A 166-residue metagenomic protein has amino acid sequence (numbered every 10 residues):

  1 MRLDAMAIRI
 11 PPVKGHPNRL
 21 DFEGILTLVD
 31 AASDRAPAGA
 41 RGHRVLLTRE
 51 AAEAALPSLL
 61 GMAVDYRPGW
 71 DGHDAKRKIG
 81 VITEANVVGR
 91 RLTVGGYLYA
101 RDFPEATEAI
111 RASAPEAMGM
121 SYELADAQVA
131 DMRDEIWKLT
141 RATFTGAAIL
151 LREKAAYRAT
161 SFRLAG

Functional and structural regions predicted by a protein language model:
M1-L59: Polar/acidic, low-complexity leader/linker segments enriched in S/T/G and N/D
A5-V13, K76-V87, Q128: Short amphipathic beta-strand and strand-loop transition segments with alternating hydrophobic
V13, I25-D34, G69, Y99-R101 (+2 more regions): Generic structural motif
R19-D21, G61, R91, G119: A residue-level signal for beta-strand positions that form part of recognition/binding surfaces within mature
R35-G42, D71-A75, I136-W137: Acidic Ser/Thr/Pro-rich low-complexity disordered segments that often serve as glycosylated linkers/stalks around
R35-R49, A55-A63, E105-A125: Extended Gly/Ser/Thr-rich low-complexity repeat segments, especially those forming or decorating extracellular
L56-R91, G96: A broadly used, surface-exposed interaction patch
T83-G166: Residue microenvironments linked to proteolytic maturation and disulfide-stabilized extracellular modules
